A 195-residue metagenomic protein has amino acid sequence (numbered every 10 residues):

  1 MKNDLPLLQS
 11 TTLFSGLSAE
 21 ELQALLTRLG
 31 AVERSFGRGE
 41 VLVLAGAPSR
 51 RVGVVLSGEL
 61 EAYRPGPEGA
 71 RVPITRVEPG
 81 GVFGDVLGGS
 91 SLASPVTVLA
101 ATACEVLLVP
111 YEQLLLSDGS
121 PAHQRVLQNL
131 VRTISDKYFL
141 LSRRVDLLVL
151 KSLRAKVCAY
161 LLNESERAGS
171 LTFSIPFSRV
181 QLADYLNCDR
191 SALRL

Functional and structural regions predicted by a protein language model:
M1-R38, F83, L87-S90: Cyclic nucleotide-binding regulatory module and flanking cytosolic helices
P6-L8, Y138-V149: Short, Lys/Arg-enriched N-terminal segment that forms or immediately precedes the first helix of a structured domain
R28-L29, A47-S49: Short, small/polar residue-rich loop motifs at catalytic or cofactor-binding pockets
L29, P73-S135, F139: Cyclic-nucleotide recognition modules
G39, R50-Y63, P79-G80: Glycine- and acidic-residue-biased ligand/ion/polar-headgroup-sensing regions
V41-A47: Short phosphate-coordinating micro-motif centered on Lys-Gly-acidic
L60-V72: A short beta-strand-loop-beta hairpin characteristic of the jelly-roll/cupin
L153-K156, Y160-L195: Phosphate-/nucleic-acid-contacting segments
